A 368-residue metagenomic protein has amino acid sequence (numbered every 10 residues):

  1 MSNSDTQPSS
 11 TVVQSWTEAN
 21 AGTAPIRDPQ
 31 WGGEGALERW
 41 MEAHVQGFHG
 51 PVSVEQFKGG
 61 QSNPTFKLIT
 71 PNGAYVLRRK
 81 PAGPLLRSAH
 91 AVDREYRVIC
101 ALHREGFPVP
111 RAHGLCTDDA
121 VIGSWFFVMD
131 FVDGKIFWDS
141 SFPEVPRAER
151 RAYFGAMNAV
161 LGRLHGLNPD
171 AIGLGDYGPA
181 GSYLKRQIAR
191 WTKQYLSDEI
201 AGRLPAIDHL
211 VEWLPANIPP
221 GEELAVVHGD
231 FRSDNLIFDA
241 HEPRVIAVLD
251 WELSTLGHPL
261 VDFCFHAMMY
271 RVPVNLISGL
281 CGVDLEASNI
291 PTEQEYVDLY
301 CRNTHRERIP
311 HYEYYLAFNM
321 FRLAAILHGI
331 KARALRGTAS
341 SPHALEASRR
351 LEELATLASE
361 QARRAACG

Functional and structural regions predicted by a protein language model:
Q7-F48, V52: Juxta-kinase regulatory segment immediately upstream of eukaryotic protein kinase catalytic domains
P51-V226, A240-E242: ATP-binding pocket architecture of kinase catalytic cores
G178-P179, E307-N319: All-alpha amphipathic helical-bundle segments outside canonical DNA-binding/catalytic cores that form hydrophobic
V226-H228, S233: Catalytic-loop of the protein kinase fold
L236-F238: Hydrophobic residue at the +6 position relative to the catalytic HRD Asp in the kinase catalytic loop
L249-S254: Activation of the activation-loop gatekeeper triad in protein kinase-fold domains
V261-T304, F318-R336: Active-site activation/catalytic loop segments of kinase-like enzymes and analogous catalytic loops in related
E307-I309, E313, A325-G368: Helical subdomain adjoining the active site within ATP-dependent kinase catalytic cores
